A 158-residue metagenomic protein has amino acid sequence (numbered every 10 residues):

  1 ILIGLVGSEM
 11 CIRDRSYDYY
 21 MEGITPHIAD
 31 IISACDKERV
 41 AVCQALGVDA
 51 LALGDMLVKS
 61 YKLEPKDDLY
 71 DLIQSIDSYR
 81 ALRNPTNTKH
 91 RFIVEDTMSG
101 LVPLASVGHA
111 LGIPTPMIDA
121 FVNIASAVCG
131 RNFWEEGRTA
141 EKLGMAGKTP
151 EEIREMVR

Functional and structural regions predicted by a protein language model:
I1-G7, I12: Single conserved hydrophobic/aromatic residue that forms the stacking wall/gate of nucleotide- or nucleobase-binding
S8, I24, L57-Y61: Glycine-rich beta-alpha junction loops
D14-R15, M21-I24: Long, compositionally biased stretches enriched for glycine and/or charged residues
R15, A29-R158: NAD(P)-dependent Rossmann-like dehydrogenase/reductase catalytic/cofactor-binding core
